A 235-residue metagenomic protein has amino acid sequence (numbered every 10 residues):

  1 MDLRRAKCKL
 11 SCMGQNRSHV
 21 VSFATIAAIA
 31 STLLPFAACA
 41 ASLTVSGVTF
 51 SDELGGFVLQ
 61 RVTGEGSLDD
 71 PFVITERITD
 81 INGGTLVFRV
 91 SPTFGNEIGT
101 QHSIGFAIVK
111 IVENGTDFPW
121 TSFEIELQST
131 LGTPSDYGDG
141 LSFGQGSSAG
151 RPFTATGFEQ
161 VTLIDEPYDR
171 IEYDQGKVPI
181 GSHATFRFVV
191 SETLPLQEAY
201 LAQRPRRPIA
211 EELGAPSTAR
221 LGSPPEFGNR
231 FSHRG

Functional and structural regions predicted by a protein language model:
S11-I26: Bacterial N-terminal signal peptides that target proteins for export
A24-P35: Bacterial N-terminal signal peptides
F36-A40: Sec/Tat signal peptide C-region and signal peptidase I cleavage site
A41-R234: Mature extracellular "passenger" or substrate-interacting domains of secreted, surface-exposed proteins
